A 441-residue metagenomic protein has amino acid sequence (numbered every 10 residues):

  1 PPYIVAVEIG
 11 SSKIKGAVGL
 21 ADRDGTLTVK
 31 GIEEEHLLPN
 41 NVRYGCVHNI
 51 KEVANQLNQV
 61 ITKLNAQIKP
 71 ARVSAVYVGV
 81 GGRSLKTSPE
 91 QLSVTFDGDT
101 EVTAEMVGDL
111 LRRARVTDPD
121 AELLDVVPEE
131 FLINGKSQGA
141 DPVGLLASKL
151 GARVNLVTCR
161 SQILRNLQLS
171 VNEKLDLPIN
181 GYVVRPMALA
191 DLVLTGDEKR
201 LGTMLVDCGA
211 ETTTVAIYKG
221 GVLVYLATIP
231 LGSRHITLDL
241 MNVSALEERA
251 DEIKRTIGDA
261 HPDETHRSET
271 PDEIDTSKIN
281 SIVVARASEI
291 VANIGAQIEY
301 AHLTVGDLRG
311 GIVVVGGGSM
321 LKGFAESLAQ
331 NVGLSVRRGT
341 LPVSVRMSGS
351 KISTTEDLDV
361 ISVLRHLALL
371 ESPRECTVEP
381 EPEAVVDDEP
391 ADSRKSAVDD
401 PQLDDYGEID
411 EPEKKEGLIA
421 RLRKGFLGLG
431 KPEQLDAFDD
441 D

Functional and structural regions predicted by a protein language model:
P1-I4, L20, V29-E34, C46 (+3 more regions): C-terminal region/appendage detector
P1-K13, A17-A75, V80-T203, I279 (+1 more regions): Nucleotide/phosphate-binding catalytic cleft detector across ATP-hydrolyzing and phosphate-transferring enzymes
V5-G10, V193-D197, M204-C208, V215-A216 (+2 more regions): Replace "in large, NTP-powered and nucleic-acid-processing enzymes" with "in large, NTP-powered factors and other
V7-K13, V80-G81, E198, L205-T212 (+3 more regions): A short acidic Gly-Thr/Ser loop motif
E8, T100, T195, D207 (+2 more regions): Extended, folded domain segments that form the structural surfaces/walls around functional sites
V18-G19, P89-Q91, I217-K219, A325-S327: Short amphipathic alpha-helical segments
E52, C159, T228-I229, G316: Residues that cap or flank secondary-structure elements
N134-P142, M204-A210, S288-I298: Short, composition-biased local secondary-structure segments
